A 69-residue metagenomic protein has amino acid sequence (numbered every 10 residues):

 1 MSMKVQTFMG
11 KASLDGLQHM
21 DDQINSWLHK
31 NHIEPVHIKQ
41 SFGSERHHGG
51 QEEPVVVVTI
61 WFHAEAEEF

Functional and structural regions predicted by a protein language model:
M1-A12: Short amphipathic
H19-E34: A short, charged, amphipathic alpha-helix used as a generic interaction element across diverse proteins
S26-H29, H47-E52: Short secondary-structure boundary/capping segments within folded domains
K30-H37, E53-V58: Short, mixed-charge low-complexity intrinsically disordered segments
I38-E45: Generic short beta-strand segments
G50-F69: C-terminal edge-of-domain segments
